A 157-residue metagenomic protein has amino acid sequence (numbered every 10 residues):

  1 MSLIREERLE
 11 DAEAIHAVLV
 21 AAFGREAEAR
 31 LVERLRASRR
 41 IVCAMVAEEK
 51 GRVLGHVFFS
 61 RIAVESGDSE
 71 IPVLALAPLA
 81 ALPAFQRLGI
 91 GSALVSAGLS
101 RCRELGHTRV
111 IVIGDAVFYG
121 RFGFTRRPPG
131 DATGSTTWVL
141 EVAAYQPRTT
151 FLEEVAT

Functional and structural regions predicted by a protein language model:
M1-L31, S38-V53, V73-A75, T136-T157: Short amphipathic alpha-helix that is part of the acyltransferase structural core
R52, L82-A93, L105, R121-F122: Conserved glycine-rich acetyl-CoA-binding loop
I62-L76, Q86: A conserved beta-turn-beta hairpin within the catalytic core of GNAT-like acetyltransferases that forms part
L76, A81, R87-S100, V112: Conserved acetyl-CoA-binding loop-helix of GNAT-fold acetyltransferases
E104-T133: Conserved active-site alpha-helix within GNAT-family acetyltransferase domains
